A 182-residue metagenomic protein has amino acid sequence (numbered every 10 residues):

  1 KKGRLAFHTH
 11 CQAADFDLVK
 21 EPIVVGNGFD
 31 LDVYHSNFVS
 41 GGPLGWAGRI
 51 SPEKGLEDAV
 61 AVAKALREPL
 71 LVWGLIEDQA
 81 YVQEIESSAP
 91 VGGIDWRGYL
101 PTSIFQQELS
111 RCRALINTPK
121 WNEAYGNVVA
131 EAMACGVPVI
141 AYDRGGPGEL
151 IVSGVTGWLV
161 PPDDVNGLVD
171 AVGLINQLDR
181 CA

Functional and structural regions predicted by a protein language model:
R4-F7, V19-W73: Conserved donor-binding/catalytic core segment of Leloir-type glycosyltransferases
G74, V82-Q106: Nucleotide-activated donor-binding/catalytic signature segment of Leloir-type glycosyltransferases, i.e., the conserved
Q106, V129-A134, G148-E149, V155: Short alpha-helical segment that forms part of, or immediately flanks, the ligand-binding pocket in carbohydrate-active
Q107-C112: Short alpha-helical donor nucleotide-sugar binding micro-motif in glycosyltransferases
R113, G136: A short alpha->beta transition loop at the rim of the catalytic pocket in nucleotide-sugar-dependent
N117-W121: Short Ser/Thr-rich beta->loop micro-motif in glycosyltransferases that lines and helps position the nucleotide-sugar
P138-A141: Short hydrophobic beta-strand element within catalytic cores of glycosyltransferases and related nucleotide-activated
S153-G154, W158-D164, G173-L178: Conserved acidic donor-binding segment of nucleotide-sugar-dependent glycosyltransferases
